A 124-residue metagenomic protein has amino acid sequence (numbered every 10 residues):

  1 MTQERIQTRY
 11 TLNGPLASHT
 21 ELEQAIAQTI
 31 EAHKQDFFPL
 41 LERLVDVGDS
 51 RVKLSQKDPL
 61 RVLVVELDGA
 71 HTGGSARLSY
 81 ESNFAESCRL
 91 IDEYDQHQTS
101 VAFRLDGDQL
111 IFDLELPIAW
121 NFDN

Functional and structural regions predicted by a protein language model:
M1-V52: N-terminal trafficking/processing presequences and adjacent post-cleavage segments of proteins routed to secretion
L54-K57, D95-H97: Amphipathic hydrophobic-ligand
L60-E66, T99-F103: Hydrophobic/aromatic beta-strand elements that line small-molecule binding cavities or substrate pockets in beta-rich
E66-H71, L90-D92: Short, solvent-exposed beta-strand/turn "edge" segments of beta-rich domains on protein surfaces
A70-F84: A short hydrophobic beta-strand element
E81-Y94, N124: Short, cysteine-centered beta-strand-loop-beta hairpins and adjacent loop/turn segments enriched in charged/polar
S82, D113-N124: Short, solvent-exposed aromatic-acidic interface loops
H97-L116: Mixed-charge, glycine-accented linear interaction segment located at domain edges/termini
